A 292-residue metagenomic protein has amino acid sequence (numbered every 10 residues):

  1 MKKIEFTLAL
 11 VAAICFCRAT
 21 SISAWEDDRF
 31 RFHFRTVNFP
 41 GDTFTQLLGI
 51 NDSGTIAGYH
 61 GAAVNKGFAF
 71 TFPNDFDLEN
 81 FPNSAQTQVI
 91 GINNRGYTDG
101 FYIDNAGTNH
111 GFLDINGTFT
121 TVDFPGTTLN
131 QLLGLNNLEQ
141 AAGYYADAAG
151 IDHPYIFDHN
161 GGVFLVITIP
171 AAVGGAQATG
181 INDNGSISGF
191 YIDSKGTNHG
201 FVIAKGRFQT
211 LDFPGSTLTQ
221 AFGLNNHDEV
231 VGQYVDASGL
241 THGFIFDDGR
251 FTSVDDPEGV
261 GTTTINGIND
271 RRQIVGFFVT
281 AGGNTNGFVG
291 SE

Functional and structural regions predicted by a protein language model:
M1-L8: Bacterial N-terminal signal peptides that target proteins for export
I14-S21: C-terminal segment of classical bacterial N-terminal signal peptides
I22-E292: Residue-level hotspots at or immediately adjacent to binding/recognition sites across diverse folds
